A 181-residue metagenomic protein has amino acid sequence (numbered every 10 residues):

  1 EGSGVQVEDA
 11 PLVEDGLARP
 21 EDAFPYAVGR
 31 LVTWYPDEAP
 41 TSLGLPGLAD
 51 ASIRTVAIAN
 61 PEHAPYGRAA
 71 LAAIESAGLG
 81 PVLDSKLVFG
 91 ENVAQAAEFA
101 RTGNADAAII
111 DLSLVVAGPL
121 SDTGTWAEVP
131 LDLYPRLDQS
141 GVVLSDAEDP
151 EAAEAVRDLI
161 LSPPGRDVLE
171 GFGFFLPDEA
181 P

Functional and structural regions predicted by a protein language model:
G2-R19, F24-P181: Exported/periplasmic ABC-transporter solute-binding proteins
